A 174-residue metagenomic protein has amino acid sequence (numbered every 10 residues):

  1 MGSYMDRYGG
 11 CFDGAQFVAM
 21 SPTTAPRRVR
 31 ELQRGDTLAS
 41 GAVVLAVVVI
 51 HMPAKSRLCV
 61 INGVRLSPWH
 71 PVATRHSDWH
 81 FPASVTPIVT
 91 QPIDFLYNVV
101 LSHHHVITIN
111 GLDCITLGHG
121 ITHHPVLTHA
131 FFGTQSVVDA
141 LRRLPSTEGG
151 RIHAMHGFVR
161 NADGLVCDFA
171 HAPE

Functional and structural regions predicted by a protein language model:
M1-E174: HINT/intein-family self-processing domains that catalyze protein splicing or autoproteolytic maturation of precursor
